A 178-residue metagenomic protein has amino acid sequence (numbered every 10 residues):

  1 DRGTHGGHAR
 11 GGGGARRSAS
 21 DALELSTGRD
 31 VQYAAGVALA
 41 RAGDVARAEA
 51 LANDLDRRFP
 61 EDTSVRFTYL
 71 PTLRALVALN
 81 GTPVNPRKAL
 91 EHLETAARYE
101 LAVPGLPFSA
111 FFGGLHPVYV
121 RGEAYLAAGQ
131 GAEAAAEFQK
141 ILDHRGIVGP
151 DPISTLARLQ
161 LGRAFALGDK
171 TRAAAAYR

Functional and structural regions predicted by a protein language model:
D1, A34, A38, T68-Y69 (+6 more regions): "A position-specific structural signal for the A-helix of alpha-solenoid helical repeats
D1-A22: Acidic, proline/serine/threonine- and glycine-rich low-complexity intrinsically disordered segments
R2-A9, A42, G81-P83, A128 (+1 more regions): Structural motif corresponding to the intra-repeat A-B loop/turn of tetratricopeptide repeats
R17-E24, N53-R58, E94-G105, A136-G146: Amphipathic alpha-helical segments of tetratricopeptide repeats
S26, E61, V65-T68, F108 (+2 more regions): Residue signature of alpha-solenoid helical repeat architecture, marking inter-repeat boundaries and helix-start
A40, F138-Q139, D169-R178: TPR/TPR-like (Sel1-like) alpha-helical repeat modules
P71, H92, V118-Y125, E137 (+2 more regions): TPR/Sel1-like alpha-solenoid repeat signature
